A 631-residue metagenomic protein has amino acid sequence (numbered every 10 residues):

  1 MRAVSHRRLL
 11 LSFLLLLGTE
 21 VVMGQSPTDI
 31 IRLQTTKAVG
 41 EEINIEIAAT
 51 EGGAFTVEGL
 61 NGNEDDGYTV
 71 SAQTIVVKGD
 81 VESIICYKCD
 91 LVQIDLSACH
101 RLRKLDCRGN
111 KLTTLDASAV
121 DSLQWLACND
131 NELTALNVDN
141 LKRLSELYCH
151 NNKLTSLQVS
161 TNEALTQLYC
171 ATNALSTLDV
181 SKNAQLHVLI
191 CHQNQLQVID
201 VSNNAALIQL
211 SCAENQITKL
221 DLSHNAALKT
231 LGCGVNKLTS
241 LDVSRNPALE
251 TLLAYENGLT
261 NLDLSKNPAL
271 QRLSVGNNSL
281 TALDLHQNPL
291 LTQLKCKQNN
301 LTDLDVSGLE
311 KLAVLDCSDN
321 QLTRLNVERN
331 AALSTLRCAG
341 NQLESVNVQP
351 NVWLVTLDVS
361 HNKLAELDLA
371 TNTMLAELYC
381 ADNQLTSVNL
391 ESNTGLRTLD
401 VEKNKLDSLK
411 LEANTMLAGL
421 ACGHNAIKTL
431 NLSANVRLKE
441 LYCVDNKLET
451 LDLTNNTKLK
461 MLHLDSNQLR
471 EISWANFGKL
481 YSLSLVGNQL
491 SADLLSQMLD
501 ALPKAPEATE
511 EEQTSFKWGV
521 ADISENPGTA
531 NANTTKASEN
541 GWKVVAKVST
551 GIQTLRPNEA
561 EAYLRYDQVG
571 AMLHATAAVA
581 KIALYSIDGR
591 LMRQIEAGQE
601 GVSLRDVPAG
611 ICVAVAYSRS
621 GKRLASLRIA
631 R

Functional and structural regions predicted by a protein language model:
E51-G53, G59-L112, V120-S122: LRR N-terminal entry segment and analogous cap-like coil->beta motifs
S71, L591-V607, S620-R623: Glycine-centered tight-turn motifs at strand-turn-strand junctions
I84, R103-C107, Q124-C128, L147-C149 (+17 more regions): Conserved hydrophobic beta-strand positions in leucine-rich repeat
K547-M572: Residue-level detector of functionally pivotal "anchor" positions at catalytic/ligand-binding pockets or at interdomain
L584-M592, C612: Short, glycine-anchored, charge-dense loop/turn motifs used at functional sites
A609-R631: C-terminal tail/sorting-segment detector
